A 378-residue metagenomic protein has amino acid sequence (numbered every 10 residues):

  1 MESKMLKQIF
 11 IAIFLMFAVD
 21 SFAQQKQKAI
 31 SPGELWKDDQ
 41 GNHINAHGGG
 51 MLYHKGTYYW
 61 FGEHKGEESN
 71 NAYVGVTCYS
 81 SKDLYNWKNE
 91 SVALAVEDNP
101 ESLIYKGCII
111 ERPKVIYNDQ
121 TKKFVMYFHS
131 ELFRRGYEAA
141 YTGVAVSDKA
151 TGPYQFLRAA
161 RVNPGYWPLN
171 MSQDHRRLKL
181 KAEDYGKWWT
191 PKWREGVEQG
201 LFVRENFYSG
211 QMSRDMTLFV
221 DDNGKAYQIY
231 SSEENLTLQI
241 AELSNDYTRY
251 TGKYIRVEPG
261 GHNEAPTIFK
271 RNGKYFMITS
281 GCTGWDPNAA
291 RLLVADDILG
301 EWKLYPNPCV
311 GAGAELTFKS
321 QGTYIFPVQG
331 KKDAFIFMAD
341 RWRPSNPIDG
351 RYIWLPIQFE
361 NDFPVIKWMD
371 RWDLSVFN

Functional and structural regions predicted by a protein language model:
M1-Q25: Bacterial Sec-dependent N-terminal signal peptides
A23-N378: Carbohydrate-active catalytic/glycan-binding domains of CAZyme proteins, especially the secreted or lumenal ectodomains
